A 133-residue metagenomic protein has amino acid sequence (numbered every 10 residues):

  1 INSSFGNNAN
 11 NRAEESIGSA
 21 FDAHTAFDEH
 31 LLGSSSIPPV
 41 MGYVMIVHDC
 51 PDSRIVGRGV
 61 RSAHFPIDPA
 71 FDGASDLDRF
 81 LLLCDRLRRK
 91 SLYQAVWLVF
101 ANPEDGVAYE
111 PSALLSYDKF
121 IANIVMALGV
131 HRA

Functional and structural regions predicted by a protein language model:
I1: A glycine-rich, hydrophobic loop/mini-helix early in the fold
S4-A101: Acidic, metal/cofactor-coordinating or nucleic-acid-engaging core segments within structured domains
V99-A133: Charge-rich, low-complexity intrinsically disordered segments
